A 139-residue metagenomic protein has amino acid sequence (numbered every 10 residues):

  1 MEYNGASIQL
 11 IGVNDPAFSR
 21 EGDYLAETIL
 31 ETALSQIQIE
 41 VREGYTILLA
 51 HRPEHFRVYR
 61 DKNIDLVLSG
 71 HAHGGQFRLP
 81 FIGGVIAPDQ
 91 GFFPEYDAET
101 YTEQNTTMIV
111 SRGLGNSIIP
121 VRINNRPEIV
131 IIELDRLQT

Functional and structural regions predicted by a protein language model:
M1-G12, V41-E43, T102-T107, L134 (+1 more regions): Beta-strand-turn-beta hairpins that frame and shape the catalytic cleft of phosphate-ester-processing enzymes
Y3-T46, F56, V121-R122: Binuclear metal-dependent hydrolase catalytic cores centered on His/Asp/Glu-rich metal-binding motifs
A17, G115, R136-Q138: Residue-level detector of flexible, active-site-proximal loop/helix-junction positions within diverse enzyme catalytic
L30-A33, I129-T139: Short, solvent-exposed cationic patches
L48-H51: Mid-length scaffold segments of soluble, non-membrane domains
P53-V130: Conserved beta-sheet core of the metallophosphoesterase superfamily
